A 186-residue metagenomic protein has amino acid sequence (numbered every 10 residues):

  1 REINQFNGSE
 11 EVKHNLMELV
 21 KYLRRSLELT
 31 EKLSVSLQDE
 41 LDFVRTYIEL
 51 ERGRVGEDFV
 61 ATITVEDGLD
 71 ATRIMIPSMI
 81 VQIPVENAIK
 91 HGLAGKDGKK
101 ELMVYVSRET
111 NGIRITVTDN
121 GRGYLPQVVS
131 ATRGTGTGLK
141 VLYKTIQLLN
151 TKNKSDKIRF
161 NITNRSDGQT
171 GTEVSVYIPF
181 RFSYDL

Functional and structural regions predicted by a protein language model:
R1-R159: Two-component histidine phosphotransfer core
L102, T170-I178: Hydrophobic core positions in the C-terminal catalytic ATP-binding module
K157-G171: A short beta-strand-to-loop micro-motif at the C-terminal edge of the catalytic HATPase_c
P179-Y184: Two-component histidine kinase transmitter core
